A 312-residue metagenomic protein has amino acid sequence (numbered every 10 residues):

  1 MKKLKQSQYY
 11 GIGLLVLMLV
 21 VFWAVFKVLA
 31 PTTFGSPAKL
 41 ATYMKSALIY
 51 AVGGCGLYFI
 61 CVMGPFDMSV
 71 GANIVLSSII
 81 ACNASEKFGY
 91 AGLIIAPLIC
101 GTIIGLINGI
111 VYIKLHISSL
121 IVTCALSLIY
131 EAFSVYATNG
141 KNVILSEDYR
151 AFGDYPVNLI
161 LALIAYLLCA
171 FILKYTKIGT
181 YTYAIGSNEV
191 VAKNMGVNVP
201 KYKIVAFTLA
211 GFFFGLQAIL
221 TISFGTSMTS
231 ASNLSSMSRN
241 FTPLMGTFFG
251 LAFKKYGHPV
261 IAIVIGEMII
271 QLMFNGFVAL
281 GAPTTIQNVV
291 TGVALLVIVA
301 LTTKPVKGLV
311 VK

Functional and structural regions predicted by a protein language model:
M1-V20, A24, S187-K201, N275-K312: Cytosolic-side transmembrane-helix boundaries in multi-pass membrane proteins
I12-L15, F26, F152-I185, N198-P200 (+2 more regions): Alpha-helical transmembrane segments of multi-pass integral membrane proteins
W23-V28, S36-K87, Y112, L244-G257 (+1 more regions): Single transmembrane alpha-helix segments in multi-pass membrane proteins
T32-T42, A210-M245: Inter-helical junctions in multi-pass inner-membrane proteins, predominant in energy-converting antiporter-like
S46, S119, F152-A162, K203 (+2 more regions): Loop-to-transmembrane alpha-helix initiation sites
F88-S127, I265-G266: Alpha-helical transmembrane segments within multi-pass membrane transporters and channels
L115, S119-T176, I204-V205, G225-S236: Transmembrane helix-bundle core of multi-pass membrane transporters and related energy-transducing complexes
A231-V289: Transmembrane alpha-helical segments in multi-pass inner-membrane proteins
